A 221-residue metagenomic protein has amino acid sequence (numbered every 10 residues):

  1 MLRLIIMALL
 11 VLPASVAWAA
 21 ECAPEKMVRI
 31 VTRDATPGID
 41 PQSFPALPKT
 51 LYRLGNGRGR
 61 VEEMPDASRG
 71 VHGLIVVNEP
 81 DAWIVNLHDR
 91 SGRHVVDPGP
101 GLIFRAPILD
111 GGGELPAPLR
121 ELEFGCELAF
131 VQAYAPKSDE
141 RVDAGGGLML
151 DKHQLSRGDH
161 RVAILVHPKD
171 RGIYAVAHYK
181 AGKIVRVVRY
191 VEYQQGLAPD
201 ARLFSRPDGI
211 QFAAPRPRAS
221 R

Functional and structural regions predicted by a protein language model:
L2, A8-L12, V16-G59, D89-H94 (+3 more regions): N-terminal leader/targeting segments and the immediate start of mature chains
L4, V11-P13, E21-C22, S43 (+7 more regions): A generic structural signal for short, solvent-exposed coil/turn residues that cap or connect secondary-structure
L4-A14, N56, G111, A117 (+5 more regions): Generic detector of low-complexity/intrinsically disordered segments and short hydrophobic N-terminal stretches
C22-P24, L51-R60, I75-A82, G146-L148 (+1 more regions): Short, solvent-exposed coil/turn segments at beta-strand boundaries
A35-P45, R60-R69, E121-Y134, D143-G145 (+1 more regions): Short, solvent-exposed secondary-structure boundary motifs
Y52-R120, A181-R186: An acidic-aromatic
D66-G70, W83, D139-I210: Gly/Pro-enriched, hydrophobic low-complexity segments that function as extracytoplasmic propeptides/linkers
G99-E140, G145, R202-A213: Solvent-exposed helix/loop surface patches that form functional interfaces
